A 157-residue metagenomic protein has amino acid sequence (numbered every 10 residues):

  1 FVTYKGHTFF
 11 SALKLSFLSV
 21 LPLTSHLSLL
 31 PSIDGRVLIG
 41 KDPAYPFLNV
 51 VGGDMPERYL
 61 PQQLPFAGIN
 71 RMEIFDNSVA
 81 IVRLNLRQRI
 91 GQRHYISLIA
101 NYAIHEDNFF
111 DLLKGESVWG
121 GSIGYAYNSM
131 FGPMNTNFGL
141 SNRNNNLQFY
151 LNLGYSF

Functional and structural regions predicted by a protein language model:
F1, L15, P31-V37, L86 (+4 more regions): Transmembrane beta-barrel strands of outer-membrane/channel proteins
F1-I90: C-terminal outer-membrane beta-barrel translocator/porin domains of Gram-negative envelope proteins and their
F1-T3, P65-M72, I96-I104, N108 (+1 more regions): Transmembrane beta-strand segments that form the barrel wall of outer-membrane beta-barrel proteins
F9, S25-P31, S78-A80, Q92-I96 (+3 more regions): Outer-envelope beta-barrel architecture signal
D34-K41, Y45-F47, G52-G53, A100-Y102 (+5 more regions): Outer-membrane beta-barrel domain signature
P56-Q62, I96-I99, F110, G124-S129: Short amphipathic alpha-helical segments, especially helix-boundary/capping motifs
N85-W119: C-terminal hydrophobic structural anchor segments that stabilize assembly/packing rather than catalytic chemistry
L112-F157: C-terminal beta-signal and terminal closure region of outer-membrane beta-barrel proteins
